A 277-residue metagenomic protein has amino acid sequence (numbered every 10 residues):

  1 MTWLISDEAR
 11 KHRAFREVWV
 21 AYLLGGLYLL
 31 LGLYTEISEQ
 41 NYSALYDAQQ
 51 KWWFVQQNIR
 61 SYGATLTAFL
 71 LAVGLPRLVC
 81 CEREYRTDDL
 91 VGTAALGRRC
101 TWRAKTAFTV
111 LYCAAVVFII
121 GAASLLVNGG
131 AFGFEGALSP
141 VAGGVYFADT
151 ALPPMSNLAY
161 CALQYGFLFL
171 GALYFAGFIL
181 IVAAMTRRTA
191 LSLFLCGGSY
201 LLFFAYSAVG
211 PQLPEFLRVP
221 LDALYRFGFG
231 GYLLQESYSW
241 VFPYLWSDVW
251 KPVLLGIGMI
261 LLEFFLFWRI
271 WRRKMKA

Functional and structural regions predicted by a protein language model:
M1-G25, K105: Aromatic- and glycine-rich beta-strand/loop motifs that create alpha-glucan
I5-E8, I181-M185, L255-A277: Junction motif at the cytosolic side of a transmembrane helix
W19-Y28, A115, M259, E263: Alpha-helical transmembrane segments
A21-Y28, A190-F203, L221-D222: Central hydrophobic cores of alpha-helical transmembrane segments in multi-pass integral membrane proteins
G26-E82, R103-M185, A205-S207, Y225-V253: Secretory targeting signals
Y85-D89: Hydrophobic transmembrane alpha-helix segments characteristic of membrane transport and insertion machinery
G92-R98: Short helix-to-coil transition segments within interhelical loops that connect adjacent transmembrane helices
R99, T189-A190: Residues that define the loop-to-transmembrane-helix transition and helix capping in multi-pass membrane transporters
